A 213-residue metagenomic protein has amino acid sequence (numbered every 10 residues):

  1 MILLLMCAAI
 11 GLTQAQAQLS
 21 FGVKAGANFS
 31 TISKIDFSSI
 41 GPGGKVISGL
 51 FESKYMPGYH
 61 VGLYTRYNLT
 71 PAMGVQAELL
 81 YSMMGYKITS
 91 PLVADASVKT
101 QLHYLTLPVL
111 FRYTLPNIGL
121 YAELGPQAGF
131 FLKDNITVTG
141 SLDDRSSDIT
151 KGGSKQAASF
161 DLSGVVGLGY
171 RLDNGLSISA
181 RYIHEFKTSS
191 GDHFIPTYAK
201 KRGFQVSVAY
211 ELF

Functional and structural regions predicted by a protein language model:
Q16, T70-A72, L115-I118, D173 (+1 more regions): Outer-membrane beta-barrel channels and translocator barrels
L19, M73-V75, G119-L120, N174-A180: Repeated loop/turn-to-beta-strand initiation elements of outer-membrane beta-barrel proteins
S20, N28, Y170-N174, K200-F213: Outer-membrane beta-barrel "beta-signal"
V23-A25, A77-L79, V109, A122-L124 (+3 more regions): Membrane-embedded beta-strand positions of outer-membrane beta-barrel proteins
A27-T31, Y81-G85, L115, P126-L132 (+2 more regions): Transmembrane beta-strands of outer-membrane beta-barrel pores
T31-M56, M84-H103, F131-D161, F186-G203: Extracellular/periplasm-exposed beta-strand and loop segments of Gram-negative cell-envelope proteins, dominated by
P57-L63, L105-V109, L120, L162-V166 (+1 more regions): Hydrophobic, lipid-facing positions within transmembrane beta-strands of outer-membrane proteins
Y64-R66, L110-T114, G169-R171, S179 (+1 more regions): Transmembrane beta-barrel domains of outer membrane proteins
